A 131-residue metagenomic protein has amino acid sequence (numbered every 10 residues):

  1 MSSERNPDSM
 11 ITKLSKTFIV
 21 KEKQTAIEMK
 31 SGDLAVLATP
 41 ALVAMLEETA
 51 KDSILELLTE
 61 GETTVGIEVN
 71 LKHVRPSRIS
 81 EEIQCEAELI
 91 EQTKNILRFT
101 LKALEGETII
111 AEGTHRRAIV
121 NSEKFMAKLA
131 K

Functional and structural regions predicted by a protein language model:
S2-A38: Catalytic strand-loop segment that frames the active site of acyl-thioester-processing enzymes
I11-L14, Q92-F99, T108-M126, A130: C-terminal binding/interaction regions
T17-K21, K72, R116-A118: Generic structural detector for well-ordered beta-strands
T39-A44: Conserved N-terminal beta-strand and adjoining loop/helix that marks the start of the Nudix/MutT-like hydrolase domain
D52-Q84: Hydrophobic beta-strand-centered segment that forms part of the acyl-chain substrate-binding groove
L71-G106: Hydrophobic beta-sheet segments that form the core/acyl-binding groove of ACP/CoA-dependent acyl-chain-processing
